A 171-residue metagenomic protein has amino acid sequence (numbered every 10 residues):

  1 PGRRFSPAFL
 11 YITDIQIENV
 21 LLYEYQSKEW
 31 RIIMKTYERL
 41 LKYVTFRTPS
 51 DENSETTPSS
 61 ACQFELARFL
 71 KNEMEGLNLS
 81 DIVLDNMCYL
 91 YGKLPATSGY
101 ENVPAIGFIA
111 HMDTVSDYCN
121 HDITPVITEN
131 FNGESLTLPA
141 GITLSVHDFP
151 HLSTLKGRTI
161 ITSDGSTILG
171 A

Functional and structural regions predicted by a protein language model:
G2-R3, A8-I33: Short, Lys/Arg-enriched N-terminal segments with co-localized hydrophobic residues within the first ~10-30 amino acids
K35-A61, T159-I161: N-terminal capping segment at the start of a domain
V44, F64, D85, T159 (+1 more regions): Flexible, active-site-adjacent loop/turn segments at secondary-structure boundaries
D51, A96, L169: Short, electropositive, low-hydrophobicity segments enriched in small/polar residues
E55-V103, G107-I109, D113: A non-catalytic alpha/beta surface segment that caps or lines the substrate-entry region of metallo-dependent hydrolase
Y100-A171: Active-site metal-coordination/substrate-binding segment of hydrolases, especially metallo-dependent peptidases
